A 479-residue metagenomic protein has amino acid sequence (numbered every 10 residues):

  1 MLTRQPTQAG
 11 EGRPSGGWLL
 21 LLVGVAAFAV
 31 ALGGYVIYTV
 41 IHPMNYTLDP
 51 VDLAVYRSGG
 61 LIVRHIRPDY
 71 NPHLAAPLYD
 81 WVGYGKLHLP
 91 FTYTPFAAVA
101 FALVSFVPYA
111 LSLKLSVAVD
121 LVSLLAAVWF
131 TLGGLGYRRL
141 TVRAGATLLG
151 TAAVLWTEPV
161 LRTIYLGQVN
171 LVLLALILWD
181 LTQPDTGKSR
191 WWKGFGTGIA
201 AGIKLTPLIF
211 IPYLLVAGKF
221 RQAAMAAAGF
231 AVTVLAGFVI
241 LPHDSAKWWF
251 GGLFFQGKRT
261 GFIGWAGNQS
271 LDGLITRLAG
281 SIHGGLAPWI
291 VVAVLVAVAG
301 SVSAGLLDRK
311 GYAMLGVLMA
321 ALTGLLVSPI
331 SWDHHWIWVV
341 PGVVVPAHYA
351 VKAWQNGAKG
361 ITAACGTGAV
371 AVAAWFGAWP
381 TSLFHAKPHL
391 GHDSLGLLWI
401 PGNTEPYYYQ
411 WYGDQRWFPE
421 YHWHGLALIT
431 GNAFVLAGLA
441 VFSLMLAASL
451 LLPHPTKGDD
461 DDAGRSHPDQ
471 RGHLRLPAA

Functional and structural regions predicted by a protein language model:
M1-K193, F220-D333, H392-V435, A447-D461 (+2 more regions): Primarily membrane-embedded glycan-assembly and transfer machineries that use lipid-linked glycans
P108, K204-P207, G342: Hydrophobic transmembrane alpha-helices
V172, L205-L208, H334-W336: Transmembrane helix boundary and interhelical junction motifs in multipass membrane proteins
R190-L214, A320-V327: Membrane-interface alpha helices of multi-pass inner-membrane proteins
I209-A231, Y349-N356: Perimembrane helix-loop-helix junctions
D333-Y349, V435: Hydrophobic/aromatic-rich transmembrane helices and adjacent perimembrane loops
Q355-W379: Signature aromatic-anchored transmembrane alpha helix within multi-pass, membrane-resident enzymes that catalyze glycan
P380-H389: Juxtamembrane "helix-exit" motif on the non-cytosolic side of transmembrane helices
